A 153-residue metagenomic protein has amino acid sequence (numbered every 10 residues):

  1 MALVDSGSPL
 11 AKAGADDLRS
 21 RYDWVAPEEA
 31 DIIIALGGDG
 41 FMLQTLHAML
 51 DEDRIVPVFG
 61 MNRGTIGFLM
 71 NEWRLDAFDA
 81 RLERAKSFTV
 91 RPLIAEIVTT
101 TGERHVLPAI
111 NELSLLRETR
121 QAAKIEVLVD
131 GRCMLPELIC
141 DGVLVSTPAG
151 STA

Functional and structural regions predicted by a protein language model:
M1-L36, L43-D51, W73-T89, I97-L107: ATP/NTP phosphate-donor binding region
I33, V143-L144: Short, well-ordered beta-strand core segments
G38-F41, G64, A149-T152: Short glycine-rich anion-binding loops that position phosphate/pyrophosphate groups of nucleotides and phosphorylated
L43-Q44, L69, A153: Glycine/Thr-rich phosphate-binding loops of Rossmann-like dinucleotide-binding domains
I55-P57: Proline-centered loop/turn at the N-terminus of a beta-strand
G64-G142: Catalytic core of DAGKc-family lipid kinases
L138, V145-T152: Conserved binding/recognition cores within well-folded domains
